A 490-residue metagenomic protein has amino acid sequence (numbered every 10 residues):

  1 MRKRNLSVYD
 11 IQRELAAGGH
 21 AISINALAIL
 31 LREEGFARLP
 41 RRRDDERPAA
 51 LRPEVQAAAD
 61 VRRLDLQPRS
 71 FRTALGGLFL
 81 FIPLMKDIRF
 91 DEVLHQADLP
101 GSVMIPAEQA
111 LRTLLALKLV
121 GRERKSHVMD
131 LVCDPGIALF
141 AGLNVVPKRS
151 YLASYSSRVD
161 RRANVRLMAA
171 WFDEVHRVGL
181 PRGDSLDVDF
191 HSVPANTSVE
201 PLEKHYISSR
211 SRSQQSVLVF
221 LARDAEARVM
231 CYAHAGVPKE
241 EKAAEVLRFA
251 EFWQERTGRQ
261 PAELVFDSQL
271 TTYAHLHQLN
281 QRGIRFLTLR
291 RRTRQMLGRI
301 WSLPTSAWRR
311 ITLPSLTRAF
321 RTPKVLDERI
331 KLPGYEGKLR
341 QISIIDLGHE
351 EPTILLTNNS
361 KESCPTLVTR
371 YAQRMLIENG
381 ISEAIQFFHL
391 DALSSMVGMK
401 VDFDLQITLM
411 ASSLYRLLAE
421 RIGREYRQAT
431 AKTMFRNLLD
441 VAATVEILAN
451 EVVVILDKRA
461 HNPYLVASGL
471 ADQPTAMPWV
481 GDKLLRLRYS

Functional and structural regions predicted by a protein language model:
M1-A21: A short, amphipathic alpha-helix used for macromolecular contacts
E14, A26-E34, Y155: Residues in the recognition helix of alpha-helical DNA-binding motifs
G19, V265-Y273, R292-Q295, M399: Acidic, metal-coordinating catalytic cores used for nucleic-acid/nucleotide bond scission and strand-transfer chemistry
A21, I29-R47, R161-A163: Short, solvent-exposed alpha-helical "recognition" segments
R43-S213, V219-K239, V246-E251, E255-R256 (+1 more regions): Dynamic "connector" segments at or just before major functional cores
L51-L64, H277, R282-Q386, A443 (+1 more regions): An anionic, glycine-rich sequence signature occurring as long contiguous blocks
V128, C364-F403, I407, A411-Y415: Short amphipathic alpha-helical "interface-anchor" segments enriched in bulky aromatics
D391-E451: Basic, amphipathic alpha-helical segments enriched in Lys/Arg and hydrophobic/aromatic residues
